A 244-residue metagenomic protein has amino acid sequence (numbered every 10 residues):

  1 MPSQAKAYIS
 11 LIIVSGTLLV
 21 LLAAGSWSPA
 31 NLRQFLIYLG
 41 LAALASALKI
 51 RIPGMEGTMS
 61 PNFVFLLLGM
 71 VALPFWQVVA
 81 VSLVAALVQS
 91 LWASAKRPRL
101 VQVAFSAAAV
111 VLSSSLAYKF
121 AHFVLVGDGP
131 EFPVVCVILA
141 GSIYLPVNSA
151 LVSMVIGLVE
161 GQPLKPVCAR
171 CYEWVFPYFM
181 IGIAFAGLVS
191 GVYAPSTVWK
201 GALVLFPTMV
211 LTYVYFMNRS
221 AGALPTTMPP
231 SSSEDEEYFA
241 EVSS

Functional and structural regions predicted by a protein language model:
M1-T58, V64-R170, W174-M217: Short helix-perturbing small/polar motifs within transmembrane alpha-helices
Q162-V167, R219-S244: Membrane-proximal helical linkers
